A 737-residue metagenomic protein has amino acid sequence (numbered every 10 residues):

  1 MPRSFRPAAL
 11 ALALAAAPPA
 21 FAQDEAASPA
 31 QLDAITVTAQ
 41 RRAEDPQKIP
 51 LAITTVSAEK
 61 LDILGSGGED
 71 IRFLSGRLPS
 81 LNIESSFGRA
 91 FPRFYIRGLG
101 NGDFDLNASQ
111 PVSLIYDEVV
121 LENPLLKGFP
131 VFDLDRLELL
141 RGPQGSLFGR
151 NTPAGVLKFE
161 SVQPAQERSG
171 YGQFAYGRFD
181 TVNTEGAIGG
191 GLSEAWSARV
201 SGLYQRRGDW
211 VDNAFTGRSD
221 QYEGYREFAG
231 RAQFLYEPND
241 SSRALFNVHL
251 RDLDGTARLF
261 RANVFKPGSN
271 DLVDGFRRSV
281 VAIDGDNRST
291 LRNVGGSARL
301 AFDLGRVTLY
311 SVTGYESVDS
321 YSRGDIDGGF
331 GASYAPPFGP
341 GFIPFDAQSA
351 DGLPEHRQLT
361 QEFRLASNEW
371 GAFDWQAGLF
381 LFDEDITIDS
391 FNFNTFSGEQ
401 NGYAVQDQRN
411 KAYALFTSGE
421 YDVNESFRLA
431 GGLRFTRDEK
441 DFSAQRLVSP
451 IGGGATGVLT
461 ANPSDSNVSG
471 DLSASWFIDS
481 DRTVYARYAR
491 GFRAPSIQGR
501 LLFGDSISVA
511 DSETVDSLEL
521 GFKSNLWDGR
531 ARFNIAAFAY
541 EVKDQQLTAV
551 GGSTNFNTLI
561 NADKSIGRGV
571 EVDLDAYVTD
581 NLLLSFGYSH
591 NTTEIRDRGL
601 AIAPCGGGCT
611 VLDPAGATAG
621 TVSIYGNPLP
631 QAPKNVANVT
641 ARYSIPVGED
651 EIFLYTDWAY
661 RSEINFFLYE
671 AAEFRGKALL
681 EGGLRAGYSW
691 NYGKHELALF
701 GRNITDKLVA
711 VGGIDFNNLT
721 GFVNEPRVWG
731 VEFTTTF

Functional and structural regions predicted by a protein language model:
M1-R77, D240-S241, G296, G683 (+1 more regions): N-terminal Sec signal peptide and the immediately downstream disordered periplasmic leader that contains the TonB box
A22, I35, G189, H356-G378 (+4 more regions): Conserved C-terminal beta-signal and adjacent last beta-strands/turns of outer-membrane beta-barrel proteins
L32-E167, L520: Acidic, small-polar-rich N-terminal luminal/periplasmic segments of exported/outer-membrane proteins
P92, S109-P111, N123, F132-R141 (+6 more regions): Outer-membrane beta-barrel translocator/receptor signature
A165-E167, Q173-F179, G186-G285, V318-Q348 (+3 more regions): Periplasmic-side early beta-strands and strand-to-turn transitions of outer-membrane beta-barrels
L235-N239, L365-N368, F380-F382, Q406-Y540 (+1 more regions): Structural signature of Gram-negative outer-membrane beta-barrels, strongest in the C-terminal barrel of TonB-dependent
S297-I326, F477, T483-R493, D511-G599: Membrane-embedded beta-barrel scaffold of Gram-negative outer-membrane proteins
Q376, L429, A539-E541, I560-L668 (+1 more regions): Gram-negative outer-membrane beta-barrel transporters
